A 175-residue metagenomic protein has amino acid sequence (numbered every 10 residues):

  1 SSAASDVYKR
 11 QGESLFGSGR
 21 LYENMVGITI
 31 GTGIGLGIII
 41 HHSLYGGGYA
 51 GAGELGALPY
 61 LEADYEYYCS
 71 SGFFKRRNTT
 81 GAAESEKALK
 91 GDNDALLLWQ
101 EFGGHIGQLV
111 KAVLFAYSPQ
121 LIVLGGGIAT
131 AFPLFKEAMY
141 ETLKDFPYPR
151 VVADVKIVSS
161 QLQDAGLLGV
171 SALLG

Functional and structural regions predicted by a protein language model:
A3-Y8: Short, small-residue-biased leader/transition segments that mark boundaries at the very start of proteins
Q11: Conserved SAM/SAH cofactor-binding pocket of Class I
L15-Y22, L44, P59-G175: ATP-binding/phosphotransfer module of carbohydrate and carboxylate kinases, centering on a glycine-rich
L21-C69: Glycine-rich phosphate-binding loop of actin/hexokinase-like ATP-binding domains
